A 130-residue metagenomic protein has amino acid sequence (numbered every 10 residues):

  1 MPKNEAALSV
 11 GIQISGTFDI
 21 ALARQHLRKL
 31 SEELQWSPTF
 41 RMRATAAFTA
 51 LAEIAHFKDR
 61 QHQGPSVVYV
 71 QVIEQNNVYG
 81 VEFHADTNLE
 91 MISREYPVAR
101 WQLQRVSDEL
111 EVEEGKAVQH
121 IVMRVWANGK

Functional and structural regions predicted by a protein language model:
M1-A46: Bergerat-fold GHKL ATPase/HATPase_c domain
M1-V10, I54-K130: Conserved beta-strand-loop-beta-strand hairpin that lines the nucleotide-binding pocket of ATP/GTP-utilizing enzymes
P38-Q63: Conserved ATP-binding N-box helix of the HATPase_c
